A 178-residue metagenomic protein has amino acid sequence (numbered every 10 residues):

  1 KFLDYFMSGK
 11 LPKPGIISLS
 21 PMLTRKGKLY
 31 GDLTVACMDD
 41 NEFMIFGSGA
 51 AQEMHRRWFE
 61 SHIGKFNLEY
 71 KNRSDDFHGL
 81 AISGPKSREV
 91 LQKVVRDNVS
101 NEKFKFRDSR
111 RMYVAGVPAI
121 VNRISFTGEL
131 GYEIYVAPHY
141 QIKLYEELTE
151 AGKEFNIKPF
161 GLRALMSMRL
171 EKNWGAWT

Functional and structural regions predicted by a protein language model:
K1-T178: Basic, glycine/lysine-rich polyanion-binding surfaces/domains
